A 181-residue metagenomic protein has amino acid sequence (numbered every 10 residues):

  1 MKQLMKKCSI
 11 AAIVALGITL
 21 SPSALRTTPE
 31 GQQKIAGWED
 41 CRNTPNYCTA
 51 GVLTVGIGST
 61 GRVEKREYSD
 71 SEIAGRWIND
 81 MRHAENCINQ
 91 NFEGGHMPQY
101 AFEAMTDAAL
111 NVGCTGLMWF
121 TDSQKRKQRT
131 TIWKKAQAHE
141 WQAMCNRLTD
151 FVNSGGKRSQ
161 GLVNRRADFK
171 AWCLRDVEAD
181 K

Functional and structural regions predicted by a protein language model:
M1-A50, S59, V63, S71-N79 (+2 more regions): Long, amphipathic alpha-helical surface segments
T49-L53, E93: Generic structural motif recognizing short loop/turn segments at the entrances and edges of beta-strands
T54-G56, A104-A109, A143-R147: Structural recognition of the beta-strand scaffold that forms the well-ordered cores of secreted hydrolase catalytic
N86-R126: Active-site nucleophile-His-acid catalytic modules used for acyl/amide transfer and hydrolysis across diverse enzymes
